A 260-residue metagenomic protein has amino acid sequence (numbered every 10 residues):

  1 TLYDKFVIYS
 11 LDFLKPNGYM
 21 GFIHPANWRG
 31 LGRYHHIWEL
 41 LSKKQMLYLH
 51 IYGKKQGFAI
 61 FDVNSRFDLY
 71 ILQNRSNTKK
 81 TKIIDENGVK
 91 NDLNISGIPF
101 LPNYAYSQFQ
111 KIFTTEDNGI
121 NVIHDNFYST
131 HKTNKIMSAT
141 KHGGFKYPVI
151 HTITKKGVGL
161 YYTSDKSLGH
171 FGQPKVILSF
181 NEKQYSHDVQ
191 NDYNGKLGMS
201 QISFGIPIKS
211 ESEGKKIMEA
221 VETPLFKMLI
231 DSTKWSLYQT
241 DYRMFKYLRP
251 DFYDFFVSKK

Functional and structural regions predicted by a protein language model:
T1-K135: Signature of N6-adenine DNA methyltransferases within the class I
K111-K260: Polybasic, glycine- and aromatic-enriched phosphate-binding surface used to engage nucleic acids
